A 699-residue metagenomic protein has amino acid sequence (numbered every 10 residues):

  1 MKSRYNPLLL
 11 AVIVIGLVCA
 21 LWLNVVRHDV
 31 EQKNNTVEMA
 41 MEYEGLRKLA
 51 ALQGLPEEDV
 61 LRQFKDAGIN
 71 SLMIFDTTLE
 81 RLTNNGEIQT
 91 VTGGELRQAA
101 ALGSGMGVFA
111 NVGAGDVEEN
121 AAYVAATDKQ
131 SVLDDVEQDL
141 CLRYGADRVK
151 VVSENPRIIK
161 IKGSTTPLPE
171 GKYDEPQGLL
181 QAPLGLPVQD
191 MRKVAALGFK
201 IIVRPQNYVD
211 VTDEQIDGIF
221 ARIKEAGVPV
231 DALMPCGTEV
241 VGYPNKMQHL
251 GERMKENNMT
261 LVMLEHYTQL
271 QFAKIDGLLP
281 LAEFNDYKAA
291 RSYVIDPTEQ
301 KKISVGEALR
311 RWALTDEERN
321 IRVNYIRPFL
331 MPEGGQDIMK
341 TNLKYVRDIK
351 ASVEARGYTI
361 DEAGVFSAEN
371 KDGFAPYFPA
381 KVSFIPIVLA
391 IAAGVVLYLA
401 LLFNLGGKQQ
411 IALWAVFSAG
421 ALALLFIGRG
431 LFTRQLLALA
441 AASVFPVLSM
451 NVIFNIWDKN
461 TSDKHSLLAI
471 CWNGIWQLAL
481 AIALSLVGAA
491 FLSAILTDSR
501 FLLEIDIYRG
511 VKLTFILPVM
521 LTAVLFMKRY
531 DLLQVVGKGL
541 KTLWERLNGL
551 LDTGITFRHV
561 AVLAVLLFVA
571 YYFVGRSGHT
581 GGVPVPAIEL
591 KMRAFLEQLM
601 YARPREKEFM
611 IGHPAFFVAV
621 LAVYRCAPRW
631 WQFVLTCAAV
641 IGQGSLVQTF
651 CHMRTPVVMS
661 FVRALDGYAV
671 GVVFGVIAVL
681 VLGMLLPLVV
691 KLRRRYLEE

Functional and structural regions predicted by a protein language model:
K2-L23, L389-E699: Alpha-helical transmembrane segments of integral membrane proteins
K2-P7, V26-V37: Beta-strand-rich luminal/extracellular ectodomains of secretory-pathway glycoproteins, especially N-glycosylated
R27, D316, Q477: Functionally constrained cores in energy, signaling, and assembly domains
V30-K381: Soluble extramembrane regions of membrane proteins in the secretory/endomembrane system
S367-A375, V388-L397: Charged, amphipathic alpha-helical linkers/stalks
P379-L389: N-terminal membrane-entry
